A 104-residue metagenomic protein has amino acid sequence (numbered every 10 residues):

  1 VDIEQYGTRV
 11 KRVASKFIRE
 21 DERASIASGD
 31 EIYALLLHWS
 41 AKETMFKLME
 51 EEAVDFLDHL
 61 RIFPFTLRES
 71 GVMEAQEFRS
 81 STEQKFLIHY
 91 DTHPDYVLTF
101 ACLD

Functional and structural regions predicted by a protein language model:
V1-D104: Core catalytic alpha/beta fold that binds nucleotide/phospho-ligands
